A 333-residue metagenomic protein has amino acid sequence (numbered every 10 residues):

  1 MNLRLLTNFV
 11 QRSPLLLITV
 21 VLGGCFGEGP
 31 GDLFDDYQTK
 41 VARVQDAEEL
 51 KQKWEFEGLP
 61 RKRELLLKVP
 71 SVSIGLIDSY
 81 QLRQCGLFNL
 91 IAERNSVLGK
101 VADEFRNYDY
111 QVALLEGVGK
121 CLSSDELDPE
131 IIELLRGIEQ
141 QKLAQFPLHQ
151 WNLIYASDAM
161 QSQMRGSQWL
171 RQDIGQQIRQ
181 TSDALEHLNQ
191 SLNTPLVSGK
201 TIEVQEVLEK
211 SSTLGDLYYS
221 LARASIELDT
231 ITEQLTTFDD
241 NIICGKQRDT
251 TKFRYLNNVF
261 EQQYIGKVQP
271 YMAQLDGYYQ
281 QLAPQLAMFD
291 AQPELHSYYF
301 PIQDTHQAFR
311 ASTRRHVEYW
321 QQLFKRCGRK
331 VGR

Functional and structural regions predicted by a protein language model:
N2-P14: Bacterial N-terminal signal peptides that target proteins for export
L15-T19: Hydrophobic helical h-region of N-terminal Sec-dependent signal peptides in bacterial secretory/periplasmic proteins
V21-G24: C-terminal motif of bacterial Sec signal peptides marking the signal peptidase cleavage site
F26-K53, S212-R333: A cross-kingdom marker for long, charged
E28-Q172: N-terminal Sec/ER secretory leader and immediately downstream segment of secreted/extracellular precursors
Y37, L50, R94, V101 (+14 more regions): Generic structural signal of hydrophobic/aromatic residues within well-ordered alpha-helices of folded domains
E130-I231: Extended, low-hydrophobicity segments enriched in charged/polar residues
